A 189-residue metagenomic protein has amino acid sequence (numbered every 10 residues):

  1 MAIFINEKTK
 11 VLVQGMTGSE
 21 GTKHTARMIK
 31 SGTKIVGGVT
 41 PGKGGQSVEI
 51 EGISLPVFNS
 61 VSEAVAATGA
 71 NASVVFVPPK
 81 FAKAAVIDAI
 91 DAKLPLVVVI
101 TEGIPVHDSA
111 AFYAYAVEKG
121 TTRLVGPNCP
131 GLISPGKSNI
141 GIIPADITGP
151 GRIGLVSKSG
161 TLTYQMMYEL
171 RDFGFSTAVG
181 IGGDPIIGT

Functional and structural regions predicted by a protein language model:
M1-T189: Catalytic-core regions of core metabolic enzymes, especially those transforming organic acids/acyl-group intermediates
